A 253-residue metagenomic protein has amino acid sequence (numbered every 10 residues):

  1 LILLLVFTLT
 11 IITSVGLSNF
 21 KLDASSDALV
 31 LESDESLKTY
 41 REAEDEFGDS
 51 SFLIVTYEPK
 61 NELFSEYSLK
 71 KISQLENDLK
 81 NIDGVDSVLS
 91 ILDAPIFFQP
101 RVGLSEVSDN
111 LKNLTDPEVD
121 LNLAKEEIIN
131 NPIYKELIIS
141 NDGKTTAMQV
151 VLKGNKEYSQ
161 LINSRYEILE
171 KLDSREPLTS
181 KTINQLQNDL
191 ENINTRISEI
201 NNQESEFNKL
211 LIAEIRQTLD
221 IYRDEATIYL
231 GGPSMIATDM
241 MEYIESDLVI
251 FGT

Functional and structural regions predicted by a protein language model:
L1-L22: Signature of alpha-helical transmembrane segments and their immediate interfacial
I2, L17, S50-I54, V85 (+1 more regions): A common structural microfeature
L17-L63, L69, T115-I138: Solvent-exposed, non-transmembrane loop/terminal regulatory segments of multi-pass membrane proteins
R41, D45, T115-T253: Extracytoplasmic
F52-N61, S105-L111, T146-G154, T195-S198: Short, hydrophobic beta-strand segments
N61-L137: Solvent-exposed, membrane-proximal periplasmic/extracellular interface segments of envelope transport and secretion
